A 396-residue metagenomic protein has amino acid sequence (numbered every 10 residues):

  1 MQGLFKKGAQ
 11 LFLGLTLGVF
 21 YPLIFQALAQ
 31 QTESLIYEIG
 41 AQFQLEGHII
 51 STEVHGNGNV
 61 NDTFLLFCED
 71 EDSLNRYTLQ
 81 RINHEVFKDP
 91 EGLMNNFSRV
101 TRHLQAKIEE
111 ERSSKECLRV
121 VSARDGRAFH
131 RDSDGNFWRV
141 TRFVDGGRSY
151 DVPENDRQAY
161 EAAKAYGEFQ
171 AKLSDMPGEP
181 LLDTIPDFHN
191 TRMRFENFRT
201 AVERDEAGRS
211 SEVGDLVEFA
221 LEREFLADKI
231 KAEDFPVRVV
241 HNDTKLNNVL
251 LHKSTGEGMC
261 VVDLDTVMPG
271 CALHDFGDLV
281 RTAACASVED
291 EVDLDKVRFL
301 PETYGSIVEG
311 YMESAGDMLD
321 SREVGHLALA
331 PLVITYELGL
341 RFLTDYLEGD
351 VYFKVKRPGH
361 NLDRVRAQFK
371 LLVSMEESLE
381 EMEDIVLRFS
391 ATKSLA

Functional and structural regions predicted by a protein language model:
L11: Cationic, low-complexity basic patches in intrinsically disordered or flexible, solvent-exposed regions
F25-H48: Juxta-kinase regulatory segment immediately upstream of eukaryotic protein kinase catalytic domains
V54-N57: Protein kinase glycine-rich loop
N59-C68, L74-L79, V120, E224-H274 (+1 more regions): Active-site acidic catalytic loop and adjacent metal/ATP-binding pocket of ATP-dependent phosphoryl transfer enzymes
D62, F67-E69, L74-Y77, I82-M193: Conserved ATP-binding subdomain of kinase catalytic cores across diverse folds
F87-E91, G147-Y160, D175-H241, L246 (+4 more regions): ATP-dependent phospho-/nucleotidyl transfer catalytic cores
L273-D317, V333-Y352: Active-site activation/catalytic loop segments of kinase-like enzymes and analogous catalytic loops in related
E337-A396: ATP/Mg2+ or Mg2+-diphosphate-binding catalytic cores that bind nucleotide phosphates or diphosphates via glycine-rich
